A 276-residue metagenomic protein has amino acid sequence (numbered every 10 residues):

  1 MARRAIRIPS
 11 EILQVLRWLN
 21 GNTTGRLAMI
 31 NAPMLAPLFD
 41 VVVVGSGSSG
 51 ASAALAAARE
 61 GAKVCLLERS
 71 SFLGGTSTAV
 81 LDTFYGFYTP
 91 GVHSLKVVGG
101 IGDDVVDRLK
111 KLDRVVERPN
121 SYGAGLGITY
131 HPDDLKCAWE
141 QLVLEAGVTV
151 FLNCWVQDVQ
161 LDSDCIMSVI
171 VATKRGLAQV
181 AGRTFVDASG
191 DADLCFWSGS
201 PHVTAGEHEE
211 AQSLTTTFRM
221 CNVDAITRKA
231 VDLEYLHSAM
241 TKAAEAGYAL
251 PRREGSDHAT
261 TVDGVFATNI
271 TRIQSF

Functional and structural regions predicted by a protein language model:
M1-I6, L13: Intrinsically disordered, low-complexity segments enriched in serine/proline and basic residues
P9, T23-I30, A56, A62-K63 (+4 more regions): Conserved N-terminal/central alpha/beta ligand/cofactor-binding core
L35-G47: Beta1/beta-strand and adjacent pyrophosphate-binding region of the FAD-binding site in flavoprotein oxidoreductases
P37-F39, R175-T184: Core beta-strand elements of the Rossmann-like FAD/NAD(P) dinucleotide-binding domain in flavoenzyme oxidoreductases
V44, V180-D191: Short hydrophobic core segments
G50: N-terminal Rossmann-fold NAD(P) dinucleotide-binding loop
Q160-Q179: Conserved beta-strand-loop-beta-strand element in the redox core of flavoprotein oxidoreductases
L194-F276: Rossmann-like dinucleotide-binding core of oxidoreductases
